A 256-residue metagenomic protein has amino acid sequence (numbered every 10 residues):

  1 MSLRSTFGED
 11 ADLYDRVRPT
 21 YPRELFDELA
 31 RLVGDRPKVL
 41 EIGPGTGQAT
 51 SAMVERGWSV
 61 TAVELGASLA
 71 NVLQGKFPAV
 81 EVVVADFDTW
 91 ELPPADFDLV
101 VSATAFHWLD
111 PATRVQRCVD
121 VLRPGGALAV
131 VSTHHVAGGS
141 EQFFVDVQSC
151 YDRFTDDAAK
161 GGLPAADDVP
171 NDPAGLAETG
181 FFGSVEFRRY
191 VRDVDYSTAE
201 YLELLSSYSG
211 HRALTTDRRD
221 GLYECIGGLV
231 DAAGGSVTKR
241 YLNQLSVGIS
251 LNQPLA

Functional and structural regions predicted by a protein language model:
M1-D35: Conserved class I S-adenosyl-L-methionine
R36-G43: Conserved class I S-adenosyl-L-methionine
T46-W90: Class I SAM-dependent methyltransferase SAM/SAH-binding core
W90-L99: A short acidic, Gly/Pro-enriched loop at the edge of an enzyme's catalytic core that lines a small-molecule cofactor
T104-A105, S132: Short catalytic micro-motifs in class I SAM-dependent methyltransferases
L109-C118: A short, conserved alpha-helix within the catalytic core of class I
V119-V194: Conserved catalytic/acceptor-binding region of the Class I
D168-A256: Conserved Class I S-adenosyl-L-methionine
